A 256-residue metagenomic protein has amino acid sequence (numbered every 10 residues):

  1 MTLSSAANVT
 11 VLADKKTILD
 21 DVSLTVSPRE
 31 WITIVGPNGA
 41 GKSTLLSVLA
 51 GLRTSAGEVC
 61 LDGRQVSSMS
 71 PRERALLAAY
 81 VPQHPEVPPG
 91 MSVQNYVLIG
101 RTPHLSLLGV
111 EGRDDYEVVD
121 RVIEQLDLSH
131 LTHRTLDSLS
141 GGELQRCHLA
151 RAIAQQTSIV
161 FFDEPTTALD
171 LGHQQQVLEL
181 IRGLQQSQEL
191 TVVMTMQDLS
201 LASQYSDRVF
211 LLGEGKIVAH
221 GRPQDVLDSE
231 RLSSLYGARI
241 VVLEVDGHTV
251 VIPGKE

Functional and structural regions predicted by a protein language model:
V35-P37: The feature captures the beta-strand-to-loop junction immediately N-terminal to the Walker
A50: Helix-to-loop junction immediately C-terminal to a conserved catalytic motif
G57-Q65, R74: Conserved ABC transporter NBD signature motif
R113-L131, Q156: Conserved ABC ATPase "signature" region
T135-L139, E143: Conserved ABC ATPase signature
V160-E164: Catalytic Walker B motif of ABC-type/P-loop ATPase nucleotide-binding domains
L235-E256: ABC ATPase nucleotide-binding domains
